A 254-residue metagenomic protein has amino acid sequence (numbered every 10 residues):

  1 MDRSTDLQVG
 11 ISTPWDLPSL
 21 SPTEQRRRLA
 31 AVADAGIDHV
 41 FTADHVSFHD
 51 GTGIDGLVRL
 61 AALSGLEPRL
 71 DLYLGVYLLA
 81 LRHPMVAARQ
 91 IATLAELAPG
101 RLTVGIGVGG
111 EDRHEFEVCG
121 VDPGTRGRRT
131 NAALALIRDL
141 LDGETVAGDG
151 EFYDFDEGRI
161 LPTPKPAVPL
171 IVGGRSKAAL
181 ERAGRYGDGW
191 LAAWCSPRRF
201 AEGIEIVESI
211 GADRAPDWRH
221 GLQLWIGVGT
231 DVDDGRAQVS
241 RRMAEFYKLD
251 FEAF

Functional and structural regions predicted by a protein language model:
M1-F254: Active-site-adjacent structural elements that line small-molecule/cofactor binding pockets in enzymes
